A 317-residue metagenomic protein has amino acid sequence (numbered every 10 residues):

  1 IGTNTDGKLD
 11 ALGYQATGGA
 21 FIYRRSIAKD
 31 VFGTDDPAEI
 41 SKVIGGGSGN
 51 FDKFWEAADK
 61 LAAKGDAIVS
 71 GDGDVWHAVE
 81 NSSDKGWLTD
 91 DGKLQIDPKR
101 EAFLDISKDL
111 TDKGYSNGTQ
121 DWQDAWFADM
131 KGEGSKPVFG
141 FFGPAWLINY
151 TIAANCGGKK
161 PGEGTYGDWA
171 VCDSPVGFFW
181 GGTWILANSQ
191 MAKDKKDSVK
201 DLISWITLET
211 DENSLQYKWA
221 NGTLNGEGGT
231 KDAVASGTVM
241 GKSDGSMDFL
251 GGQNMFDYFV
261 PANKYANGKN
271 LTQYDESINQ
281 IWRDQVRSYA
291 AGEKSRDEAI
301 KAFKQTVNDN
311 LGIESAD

Functional and structural regions predicted by a protein language model:
I1-A28, D168-G177, K264-T272: A structural signal for short loop-to-beta-strand junctions that line the ligand-binding cleft of periplasmic/secreted
G2-F21, G45-Q95, K99-E101, K136: Extracytoplasmic/periplasmic solute-binding protein
L9-A11, A62-D72, E209-T223, D309-D317: Bilobed periplasmic-binding protein-like "clamshell/Venus-flytrap" ligand-binding domains
A28, K53-L61, L110-D112, Q123-F141 (+3 more regions): Short helices/loops that flank or line small-molecule/ion binding pockets
D52-A62, T89-A125, T165-A170: Glycine-centered hinge/linker elements that transmit conformational signals in sensory and ligand-binding systems
A145-G164: A ligand-binding cleft/hinge motif common to bilobed small-molecule-binding domains
G158-K231, D284, K294: Extracytoplasmic/periplasmic substrate-recognition and gating elements
Y217-A290, E314-D317: Long, aromatic- and glycine/proline-rich binding clefts that accommodate carbohydrate-like moieties
